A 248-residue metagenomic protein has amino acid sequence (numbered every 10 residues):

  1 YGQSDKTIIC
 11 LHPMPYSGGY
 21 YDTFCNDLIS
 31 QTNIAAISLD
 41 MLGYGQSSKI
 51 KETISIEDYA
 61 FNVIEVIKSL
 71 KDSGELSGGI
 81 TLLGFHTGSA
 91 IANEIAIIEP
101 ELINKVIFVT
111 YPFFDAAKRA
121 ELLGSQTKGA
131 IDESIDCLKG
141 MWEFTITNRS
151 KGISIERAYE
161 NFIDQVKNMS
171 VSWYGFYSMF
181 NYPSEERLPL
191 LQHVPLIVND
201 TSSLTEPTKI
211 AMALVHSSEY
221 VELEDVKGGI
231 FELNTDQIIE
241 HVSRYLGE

Functional and structural regions predicted by a protein language model:
Y1-S48: Conserved HGGG/HGGXW glycine-rich cap/lid loop of the alpha/beta-hydrolase fold
Y20-D22, S47-T53, A117-A120, T208: Conserved catalytic-core motifs of eukaryotic protein kinase domains, centered on the activation segment
T23, S38-L83: Active-site loop/oxyanion-hole signature of alpha/beta-hydrolase fold enzymes
D27, P195-N234: Conserved loop-alpha-helix segment in the C-terminal half of the alpha/beta-hydrolase fold that carries the catalytic
G74-A117: Conserved hydrolase catalytic core segment
V109-F162, N168-Y177: Helix-rich cap/lid subdomain of alpha/beta-hydrolase
M169-R187, S202-E206: Active-site nucleophile elbow and catalytic-triad environment of alpha/beta-hydrolase enzymes
I230-L246: Post-His helix in hydrolase/transferase enzymes
